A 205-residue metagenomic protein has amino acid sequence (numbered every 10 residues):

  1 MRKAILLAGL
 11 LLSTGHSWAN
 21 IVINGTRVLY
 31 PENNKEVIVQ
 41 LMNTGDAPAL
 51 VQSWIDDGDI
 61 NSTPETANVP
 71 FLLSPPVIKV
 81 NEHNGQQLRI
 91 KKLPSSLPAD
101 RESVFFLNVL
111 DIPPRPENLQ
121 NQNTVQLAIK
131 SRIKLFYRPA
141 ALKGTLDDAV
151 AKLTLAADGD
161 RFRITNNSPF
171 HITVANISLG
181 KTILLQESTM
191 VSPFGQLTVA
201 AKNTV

Functional and structural regions predicted by a protein language model:
M1-A4: Positively charged n-region of N-terminal signal peptides that target proteins for export
L6-L7, S17: Cleavable N-terminal signal peptides
S13-T14: N-terminal signal peptide c-region/cleavage motif recognized by signal peptidases
A19-M42, G144-A157, S188: Beta-sheet-dominated interaction scaffolds and their linkers
L41-G45, F162-S168: Asparagine-centered strand-capping/turn motif at beta-strand->loop junctions
D46-S62, S168-L184: Short acidic, flexible loop segments centered on an aromatic residue
T63-S95, T182-V205: Intrinsically disordered, low-complexity Pro/Gly/Ser/Thr-rich segments with frequent PxxP/GP/PP motifs and embedded
S95-A140, V205: Terminal connector regions
